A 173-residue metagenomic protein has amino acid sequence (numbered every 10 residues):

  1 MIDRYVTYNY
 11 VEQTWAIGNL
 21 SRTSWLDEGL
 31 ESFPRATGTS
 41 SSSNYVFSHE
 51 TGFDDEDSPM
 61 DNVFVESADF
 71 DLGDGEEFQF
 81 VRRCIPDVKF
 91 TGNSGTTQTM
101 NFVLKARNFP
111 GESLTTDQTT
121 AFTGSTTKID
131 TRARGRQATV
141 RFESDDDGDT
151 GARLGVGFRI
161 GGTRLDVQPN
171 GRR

Functional and structural regions predicted by a protein language model:
M1-R173: Beta-sheet repeat architectures centered on beta-propellers
